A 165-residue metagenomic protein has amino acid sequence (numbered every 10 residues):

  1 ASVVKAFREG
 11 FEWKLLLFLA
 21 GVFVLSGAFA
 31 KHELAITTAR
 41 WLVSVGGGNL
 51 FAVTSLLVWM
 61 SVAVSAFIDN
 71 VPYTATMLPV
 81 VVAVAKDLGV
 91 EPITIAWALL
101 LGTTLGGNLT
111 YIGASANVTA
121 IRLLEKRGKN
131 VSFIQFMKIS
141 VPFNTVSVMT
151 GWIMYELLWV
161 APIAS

Functional and structural regions predicted by a protein language model:
A1-G47, F51-A52: Hydrophobic transmembrane alpha-helices of multi-pass solute/ion transporters
E9, V22, I93, W97 (+2 more regions): Alpha-helical transmembrane segments of multi-pass inner-membrane proteins, especially transporters/permeases
W13-L25, P79, A83-D87, F143-S147: Small-residue-rich segments of transmembrane alpha-helices in multi-pass membrane proteins, especially helix faces
A20, S55, W59, A63 (+2 more regions): Generic alpha-helical transmembrane segments of integral inner-membrane proteins, especially permease/transport modules
A30-K129: Membrane-interfacial helix-loop connectors
L101, L105-S165: Juxtamembrane and boundary regions of transmembrane helices in multi-pass small-molecule transporters and channels
